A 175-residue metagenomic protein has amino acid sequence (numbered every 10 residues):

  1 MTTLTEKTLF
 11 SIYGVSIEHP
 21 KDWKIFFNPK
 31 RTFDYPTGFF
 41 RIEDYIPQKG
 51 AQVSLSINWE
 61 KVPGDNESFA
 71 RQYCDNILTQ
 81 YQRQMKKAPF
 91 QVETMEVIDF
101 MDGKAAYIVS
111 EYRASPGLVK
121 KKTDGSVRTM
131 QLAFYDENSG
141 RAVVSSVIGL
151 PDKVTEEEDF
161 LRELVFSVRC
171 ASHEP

Functional and structural regions predicted by a protein language model:
M1-L9: Short, compositionally biased strand/turn segments that nucleate or flank brief secondary-structure elements
L9-Q80: Secretory pathway targeting signatures of secreted, lumenal, and periplasmic proteins
W23, G140-P175: Surface-exposed amphipathic alpha-helical segments
D44-K49, F100, A133-S139: Short glycine/proline-enriched loop/turn "hinge" motifs that connect secondary-structure elements and lie
G50-N58, K104-I108, S139-S146: Glycine-rich, often proline-containing surface loops adjacent to acidic residues and nearby aromatics that form
K61-P63, Y112-P116, G149-P151: Beta-strand elements of well-folded, non-transmembrane domains
G64-E67, L118-K120, D152-E156: A generic structural signal for short coil/turn motifs at secondary-structure boundaries
Q72-F134, R162: Signature of long, low-cysteine stretches enriched in small and polar/charged residues
